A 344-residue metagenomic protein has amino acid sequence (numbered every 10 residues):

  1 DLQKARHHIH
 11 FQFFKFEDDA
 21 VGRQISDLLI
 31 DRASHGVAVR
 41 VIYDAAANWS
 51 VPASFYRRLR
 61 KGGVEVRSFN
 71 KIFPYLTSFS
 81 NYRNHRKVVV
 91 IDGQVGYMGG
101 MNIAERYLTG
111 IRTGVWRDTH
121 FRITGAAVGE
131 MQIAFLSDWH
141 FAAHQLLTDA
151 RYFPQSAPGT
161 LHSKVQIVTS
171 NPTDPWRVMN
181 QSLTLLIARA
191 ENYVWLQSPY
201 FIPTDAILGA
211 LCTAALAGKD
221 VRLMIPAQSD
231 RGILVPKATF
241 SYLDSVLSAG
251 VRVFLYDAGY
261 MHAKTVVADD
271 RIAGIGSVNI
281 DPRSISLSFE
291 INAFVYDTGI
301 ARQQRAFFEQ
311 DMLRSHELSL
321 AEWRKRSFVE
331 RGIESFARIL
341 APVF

Functional and structural regions predicted by a protein language model:
D1-F344: Charged, low-complexity intrinsically disordered terminal segments
